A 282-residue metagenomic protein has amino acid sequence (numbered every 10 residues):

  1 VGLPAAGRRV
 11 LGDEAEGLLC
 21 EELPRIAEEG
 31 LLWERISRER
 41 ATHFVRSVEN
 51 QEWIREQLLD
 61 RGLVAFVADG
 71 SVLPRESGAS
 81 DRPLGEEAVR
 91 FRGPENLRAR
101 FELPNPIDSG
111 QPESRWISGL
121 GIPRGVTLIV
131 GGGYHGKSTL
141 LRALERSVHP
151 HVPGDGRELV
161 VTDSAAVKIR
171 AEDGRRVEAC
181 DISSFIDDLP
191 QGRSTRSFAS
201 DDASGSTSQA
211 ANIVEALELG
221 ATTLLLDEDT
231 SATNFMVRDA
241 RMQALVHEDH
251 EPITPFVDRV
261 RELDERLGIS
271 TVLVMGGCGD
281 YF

Functional and structural regions predicted by a protein language model:
V1-Y134, L140-L141, R146-H149, P153-A166: Alpha-helical coupling/stalk and coiled-coil linker elements that connect catalytic or binding modules and transmit
A15, L19, G62, S118 (+7 more regions): Helical mechanochemical/support elements of P-loop NTPase systems and associated helical scaffolds
F44-Q51, G205-I213, D264-I269: Phosphate-interacting basic helix/loop segments used at nucleotide- and nucleic-acid interfaces
S71, Y134-H135, E172-G174, E228-S231 (+2 more regions): Short, ordered loop/turn segments at secondary-structure junctions
P153-S194, A221, T230-S231, G268-I269: Conserved catalytic alpha/beta cores of large enzymes that bind or transform nucleotide phosphates and polynucleotides
R175, F185-S206, V237-I253: Flexible beta-alpha connector loops of hexameric P-loop NTPases
R196-S231: Phosphate-binding/switch loop-helix module in NTP-utilizing enzymes
L217-V260, D264-G268, C278-Y281: Conserved P-loop NTPase nucleotide-binding/switch module
